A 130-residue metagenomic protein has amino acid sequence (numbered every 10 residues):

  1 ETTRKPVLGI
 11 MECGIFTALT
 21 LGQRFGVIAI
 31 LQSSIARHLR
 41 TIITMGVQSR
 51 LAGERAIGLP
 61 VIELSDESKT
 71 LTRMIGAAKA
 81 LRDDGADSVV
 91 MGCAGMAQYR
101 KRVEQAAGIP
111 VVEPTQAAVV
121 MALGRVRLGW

Functional and structural regions predicted by a protein language model:
E1-L21, V103-A122: Short, acidic/small-residue loops that bind anionic groups at enzyme active sites
C13, G76-A77, Y99: Short acidic active-site motifs
G26-I28: Conserved beta-strand elements of the Class I
L31-G92: Active-site rim beta-loop-alpha module in soluble metabolic enzymes
S33, A97-Q98, A117: Short alpha-helical
A80, G85-I109, R125: Extended, histidine- and acidic-residue-enriched regions that form the cofactor-binding/catalytic faces
L123-W130: C-terminal helical cap(s) of enzyme catalytic domains, especially alpha/beta-barrels
